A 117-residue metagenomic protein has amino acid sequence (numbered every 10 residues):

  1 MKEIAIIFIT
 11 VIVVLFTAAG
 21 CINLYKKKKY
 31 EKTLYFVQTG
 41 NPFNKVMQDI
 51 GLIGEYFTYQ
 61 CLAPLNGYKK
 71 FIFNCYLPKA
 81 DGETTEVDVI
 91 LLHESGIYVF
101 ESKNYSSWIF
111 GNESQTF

Functional and structural regions predicted by a protein language model:
M1-V87, L91-F117: Intrinsically disordered, low-complexity Ser/Thr/Pro/Gly-rich regulatory segments
